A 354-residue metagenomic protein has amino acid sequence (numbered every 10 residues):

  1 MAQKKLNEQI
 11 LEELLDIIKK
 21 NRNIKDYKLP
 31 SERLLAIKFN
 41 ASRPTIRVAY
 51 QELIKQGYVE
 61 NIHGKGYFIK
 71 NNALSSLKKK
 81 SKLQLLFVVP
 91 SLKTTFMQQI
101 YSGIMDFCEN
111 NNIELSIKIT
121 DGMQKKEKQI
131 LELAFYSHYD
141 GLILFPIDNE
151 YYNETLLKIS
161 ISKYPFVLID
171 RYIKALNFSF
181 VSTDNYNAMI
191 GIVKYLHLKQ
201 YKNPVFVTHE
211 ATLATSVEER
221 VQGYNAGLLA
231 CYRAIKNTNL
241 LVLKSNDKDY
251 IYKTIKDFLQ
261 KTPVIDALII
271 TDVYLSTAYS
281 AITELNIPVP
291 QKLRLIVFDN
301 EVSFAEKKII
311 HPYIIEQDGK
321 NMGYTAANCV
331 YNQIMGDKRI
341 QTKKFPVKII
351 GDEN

Functional and structural regions predicted by a protein language model:
M1-K38, Q124: Extreme N-terminal segment that seeds HTH/winged-HTH DNA-binding domains in transcriptional regulators
A2, E12-E13, K19, Q51 (+3 more regions): Alpha-helical recognition/docking segments in bacterial nutrient-uptake and carbohydrate-utilization systems
E13, K256-N354: Flexible loop/turn connectors
Y27-N61: N-terminal helix-turn-helix
T95-N111, G191, T215-I235, T277-A281 (+1 more regions): Short, solvent-exposed amphipathic alpha-helices that sit in or adjacent to ligand/effector-binding or catalytic
E109-T120, F206, N225-D249: Short beta-strand elements in bilobed, periplasmic/extracellular small-molecule ligand-binding domains
S179-F206, D249-K256, E316-M335: Hydrophobic alpha-helical segments within soluble ligand-binding/sensing domains
I190-R233, Q341-N354: An alpha-beta-alpha
